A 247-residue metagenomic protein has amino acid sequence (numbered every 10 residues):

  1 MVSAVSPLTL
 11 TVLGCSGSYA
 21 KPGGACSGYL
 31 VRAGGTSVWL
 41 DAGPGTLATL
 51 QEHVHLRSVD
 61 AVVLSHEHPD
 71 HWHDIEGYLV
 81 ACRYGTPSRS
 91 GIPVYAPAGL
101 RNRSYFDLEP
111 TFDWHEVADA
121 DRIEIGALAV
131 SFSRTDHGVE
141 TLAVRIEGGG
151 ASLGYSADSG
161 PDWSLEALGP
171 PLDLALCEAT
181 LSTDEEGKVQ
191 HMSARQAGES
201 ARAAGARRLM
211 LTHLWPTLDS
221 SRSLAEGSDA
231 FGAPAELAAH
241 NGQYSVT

Functional and structural regions predicted by a protein language model:
V2-V54, E140-A157, L174: Conserved beta-strand hairpin/beta-sheet module of binuclear metal-dependent hydrolase folds, prominently
S3-A4, V31, A120-G126, Y244-S245: Short acidic-hydrophobic surface loop/beta-edge motif
Y19, P69-W72, N102-R103, G138-E140 (+3 more regions): Active-site environment of divalent metal-dependent phosphoester hydrolases
T36, S88-P93, A204-R208, A233: A short helix->loop->beta-strand "cap" motif at the edges of active sites that frequently abuts
W39-G43, D60-D70, P97, L153-A157 (+3 more regions): Active-site neighborhood of phospho(di)ester-bond hydrolases with catalytic His/Asp-centered motifs
G45-S90, D173: Active-site metal-binding motif and surrounding structural segment of the metallo-beta-lactamase
P87-T141, G148-G150: Metallo-beta-lactamase
D162-V246: Cap/insert and terminal regions of metallo-dependent hydrolase folds
